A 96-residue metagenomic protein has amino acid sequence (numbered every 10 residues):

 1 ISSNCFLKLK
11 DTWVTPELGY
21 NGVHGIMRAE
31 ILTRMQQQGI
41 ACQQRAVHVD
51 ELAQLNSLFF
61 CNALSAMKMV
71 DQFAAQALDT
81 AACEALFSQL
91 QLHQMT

Functional and structural regions predicted by a protein language model:
I1-T96: Conserved catalytic-core subdomain
